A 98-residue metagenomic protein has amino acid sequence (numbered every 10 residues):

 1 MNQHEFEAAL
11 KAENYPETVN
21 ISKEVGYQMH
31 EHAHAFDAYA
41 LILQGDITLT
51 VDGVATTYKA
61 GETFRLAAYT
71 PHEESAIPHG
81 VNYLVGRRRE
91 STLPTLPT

Functional and structural regions predicted by a protein language model:
E17-H34, A68-Y69: Conserved short histidine dyad/triad with adjacent acidic residue
Q28-H34, V51, S75-A76, T95-L96: Short histidine-centered beta-strand/loop micro-motifs that create catalytic or ligand/metal-coordination sites
A33-L49: Short, conserved beta-strand element in jelly-roll/cupin
D52-Y69: Short acidic-glycine-tyrosine-enriched beta hairpin
A68-L93: Ligand-binding loop in jelly-roll beta-barrel domains
